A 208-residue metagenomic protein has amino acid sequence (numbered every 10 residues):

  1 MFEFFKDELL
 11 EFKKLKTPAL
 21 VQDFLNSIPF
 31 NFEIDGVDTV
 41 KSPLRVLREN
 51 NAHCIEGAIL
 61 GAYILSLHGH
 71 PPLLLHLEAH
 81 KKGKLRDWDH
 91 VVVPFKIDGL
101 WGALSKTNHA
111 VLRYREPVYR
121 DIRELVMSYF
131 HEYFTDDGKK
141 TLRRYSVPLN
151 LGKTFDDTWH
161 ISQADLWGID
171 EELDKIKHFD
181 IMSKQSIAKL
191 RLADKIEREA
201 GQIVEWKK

Functional and structural regions predicted by a protein language model:
M1-K208: A structural boundary/capping signal
